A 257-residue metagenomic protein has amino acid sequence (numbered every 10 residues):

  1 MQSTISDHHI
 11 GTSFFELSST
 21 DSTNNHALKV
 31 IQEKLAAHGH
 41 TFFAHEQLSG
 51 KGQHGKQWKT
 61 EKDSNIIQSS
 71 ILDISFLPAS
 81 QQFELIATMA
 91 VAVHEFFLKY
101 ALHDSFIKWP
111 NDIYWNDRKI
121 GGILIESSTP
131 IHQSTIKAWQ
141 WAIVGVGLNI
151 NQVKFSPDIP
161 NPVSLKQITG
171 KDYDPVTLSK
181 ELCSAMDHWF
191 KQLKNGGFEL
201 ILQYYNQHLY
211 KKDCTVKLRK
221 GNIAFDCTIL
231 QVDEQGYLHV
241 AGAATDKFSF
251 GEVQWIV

Functional and structural regions predicted by a protein language model:
M1-K99, G121, H132-Q133, D172: N-terminal lobe of the biotin/lipoate ligase/transferase fold
H9, S75-S80, E84-S105, W115-V257: Long, positively charged amphipathic alpha-helical accessory segments at protein N-termini or as interdomain linkers
L17, I107-K108: Conserved beta-strand termini and adjacent loop/short-helix elements that scaffold enzyme active sites in alpha/beta
